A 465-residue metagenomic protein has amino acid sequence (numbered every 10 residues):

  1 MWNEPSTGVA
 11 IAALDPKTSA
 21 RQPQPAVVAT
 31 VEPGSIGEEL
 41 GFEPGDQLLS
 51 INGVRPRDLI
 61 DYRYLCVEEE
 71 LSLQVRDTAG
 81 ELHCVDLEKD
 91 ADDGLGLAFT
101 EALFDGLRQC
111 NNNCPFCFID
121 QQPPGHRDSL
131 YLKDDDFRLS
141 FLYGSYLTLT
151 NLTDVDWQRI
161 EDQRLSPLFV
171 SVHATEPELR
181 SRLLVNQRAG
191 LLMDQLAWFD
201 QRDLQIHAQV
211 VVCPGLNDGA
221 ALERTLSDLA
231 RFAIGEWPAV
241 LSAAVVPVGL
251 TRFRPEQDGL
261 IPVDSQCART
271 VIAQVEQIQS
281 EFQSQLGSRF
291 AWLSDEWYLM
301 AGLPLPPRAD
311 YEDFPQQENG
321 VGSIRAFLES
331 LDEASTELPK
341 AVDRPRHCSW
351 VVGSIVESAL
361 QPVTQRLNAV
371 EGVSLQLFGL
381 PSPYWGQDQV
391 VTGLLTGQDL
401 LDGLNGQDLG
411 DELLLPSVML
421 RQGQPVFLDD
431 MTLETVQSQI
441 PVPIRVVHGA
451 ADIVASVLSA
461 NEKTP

Functional and structural regions predicted by a protein language model:
M1-A26, E38, Y64, E69 (+2 more regions): PDZ/PDZ-like peptide-tail recognition elements
M1-R21, V27, G302-P465: Radical SAM enzyme core and accessory elements
Q24-P33, G53-P56: Short, structured beta-strand/loop micro-motifs enriched in basic residues and often containing a Trp
G37-R57: Conserved PDZ fold ligand-binding element
V54-Y62, E81-C84: Short, Lys/Arg- and Gly-enriched loop/turn segments at beta-strand edges
G80-L82, K89-E236, G249-I278: Conserved Radical SAM active-site core
P167-F169, Q205-Q209, V240-A244, F290-W292 (+1 more regions): Structural preference for beta-strand elements that scaffold enzyme active sites
G215-L216, P238-Q266, Q285-A309, S382-Q387 (+1 more regions): Flexible glycine/acidic-rich beta-alpha junction loops that bind and position SAM and/or redox cofactors in anaerobic
